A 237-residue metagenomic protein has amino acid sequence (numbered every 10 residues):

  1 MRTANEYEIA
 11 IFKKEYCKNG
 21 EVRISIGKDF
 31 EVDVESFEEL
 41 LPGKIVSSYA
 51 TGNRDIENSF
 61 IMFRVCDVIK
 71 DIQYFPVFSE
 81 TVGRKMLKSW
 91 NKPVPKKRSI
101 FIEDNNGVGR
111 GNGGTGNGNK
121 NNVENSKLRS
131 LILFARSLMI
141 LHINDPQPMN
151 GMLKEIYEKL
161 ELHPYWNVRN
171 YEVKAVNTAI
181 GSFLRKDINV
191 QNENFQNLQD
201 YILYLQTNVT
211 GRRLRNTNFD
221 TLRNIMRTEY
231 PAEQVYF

Functional and structural regions predicted by a protein language model:
M1-F237: Extended, alpha-helix-rich binding/interface surfaces that flank or overlap catalytic cores and mediate recognition
